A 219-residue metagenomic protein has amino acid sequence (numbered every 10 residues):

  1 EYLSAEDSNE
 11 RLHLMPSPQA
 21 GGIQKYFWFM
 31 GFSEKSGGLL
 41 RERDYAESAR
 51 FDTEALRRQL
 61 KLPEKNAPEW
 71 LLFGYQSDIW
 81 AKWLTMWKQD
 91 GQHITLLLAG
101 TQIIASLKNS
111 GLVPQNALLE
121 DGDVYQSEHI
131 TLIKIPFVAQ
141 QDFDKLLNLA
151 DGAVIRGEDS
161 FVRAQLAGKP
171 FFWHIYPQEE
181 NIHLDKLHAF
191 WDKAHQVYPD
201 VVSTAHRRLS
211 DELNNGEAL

Functional and structural regions predicted by a protein language model:
E1-L3, A99, I135, H174: Generic beta-sheet signal
L3-A81: A nucleotide-sugar donor-handling region in carbohydrate enzymes
S17, G21, V113-E120, D185-H195: Acidic, Ser/Thr-rich peripheral helices and adjacent loops at domain boundaries
D78-W83, A105, F143, F161-V162: Short, well-ordered alpha-helical microsegments
K82-H93: Short hydrophobic signal-anchor/transmembrane segments that target glycosyltransferases and glycosylation machinery
Q92-P136: Catalytic donor nucleotide-activated moiety binding site of glycosyltransferases and closely related
F137-K186: A donor-sugar binding/catalytic signature common to diverse glycosyltransferases and related nucleotide-sugar
D192-L219: Leloir-type glycosyltransferase catalytic cores
